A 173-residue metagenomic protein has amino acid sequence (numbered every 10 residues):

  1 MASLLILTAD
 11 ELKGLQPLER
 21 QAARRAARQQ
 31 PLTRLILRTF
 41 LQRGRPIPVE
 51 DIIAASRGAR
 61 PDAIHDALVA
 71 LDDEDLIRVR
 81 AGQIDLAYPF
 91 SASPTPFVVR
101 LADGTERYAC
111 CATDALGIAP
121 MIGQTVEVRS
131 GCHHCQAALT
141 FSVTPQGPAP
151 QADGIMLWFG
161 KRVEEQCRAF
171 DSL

Functional and structural regions predicted by a protein language model:
M1, R107, Q124-E127, A138-L173: Long, low-complexity, charge-rich intrinsically disordered regions
L4-L35: Short alpha-helical segments that sit at the start of domains
R25-Q29, A81-T105, P145: Short, cationic-aromatic polyanion-contact patches
L37-L41: Short, amphipathic alpha-helical "recognition" segments used to contact nucleic acids or chromatin
Q42-S56: Short acidic, hydrophobic short linear motifs in intrinsically disordered regions
R57-D73: Short amphipathic alpha-helical interaction segments
D72-Q83: A short, conserved structural fragment
T95-S142: Helix-turn-helix/homeodomain-like alpha-helical modules used for DNA recognition and transcription-factor dimerization
